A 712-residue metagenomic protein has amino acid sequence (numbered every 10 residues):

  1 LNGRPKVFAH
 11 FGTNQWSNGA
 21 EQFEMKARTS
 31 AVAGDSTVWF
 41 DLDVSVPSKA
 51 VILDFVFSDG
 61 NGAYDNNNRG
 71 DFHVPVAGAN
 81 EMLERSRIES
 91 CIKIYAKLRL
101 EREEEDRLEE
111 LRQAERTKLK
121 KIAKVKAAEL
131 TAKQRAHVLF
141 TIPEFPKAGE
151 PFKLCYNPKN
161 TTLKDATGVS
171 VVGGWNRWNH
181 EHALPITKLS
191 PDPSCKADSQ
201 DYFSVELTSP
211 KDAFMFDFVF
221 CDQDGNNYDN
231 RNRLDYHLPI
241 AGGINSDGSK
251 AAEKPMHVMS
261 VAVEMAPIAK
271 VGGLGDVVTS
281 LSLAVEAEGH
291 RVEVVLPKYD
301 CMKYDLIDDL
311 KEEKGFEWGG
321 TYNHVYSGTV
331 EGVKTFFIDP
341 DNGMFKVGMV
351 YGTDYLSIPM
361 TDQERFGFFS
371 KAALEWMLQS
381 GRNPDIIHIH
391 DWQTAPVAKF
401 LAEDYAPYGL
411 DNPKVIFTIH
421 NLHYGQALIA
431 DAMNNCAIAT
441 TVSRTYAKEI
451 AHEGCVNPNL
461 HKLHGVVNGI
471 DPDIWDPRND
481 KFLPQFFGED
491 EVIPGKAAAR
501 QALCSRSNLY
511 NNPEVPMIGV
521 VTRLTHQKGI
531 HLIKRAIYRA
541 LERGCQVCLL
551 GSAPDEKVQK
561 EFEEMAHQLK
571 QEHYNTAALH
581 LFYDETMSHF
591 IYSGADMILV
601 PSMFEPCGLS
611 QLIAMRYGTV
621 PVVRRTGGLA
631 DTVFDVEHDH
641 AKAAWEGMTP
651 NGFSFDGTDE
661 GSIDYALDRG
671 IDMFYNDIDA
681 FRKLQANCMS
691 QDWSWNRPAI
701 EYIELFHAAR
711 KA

Functional and structural regions predicted by a protein language model:
L1-Q15, K120-V169, W175: A structural signal for beta-rich interaction modules in eukaryotic proteins
N2-S48, G60-A77, T162-K211, C221-G243 (+1 more regions): Aromatic-rich carbohydrate-binding modules that target alpha-glucans
V38, Q134-A136, E150-K153, E181 (+5 more regions): Eukaryotic beta-rich interaction modules
V51-F55, F214-F218: Exposed beta-strand face motif in extracellular beta-rich ectodomains
A77-L83, F145-K147, G243-N245: Ser/Thr/Pro-rich, acidic low-complexity intrinsically disordered regulatory segments
E84-K121, G248-A252: Compositionally biased low-complexity segments at domain edges in trafficked proteins and select soluble regulators
D198-V205, N232-L234, G242-A712: Catalytic cores of carbohydrate-active enzymes across secretory and cytosolic contexts
